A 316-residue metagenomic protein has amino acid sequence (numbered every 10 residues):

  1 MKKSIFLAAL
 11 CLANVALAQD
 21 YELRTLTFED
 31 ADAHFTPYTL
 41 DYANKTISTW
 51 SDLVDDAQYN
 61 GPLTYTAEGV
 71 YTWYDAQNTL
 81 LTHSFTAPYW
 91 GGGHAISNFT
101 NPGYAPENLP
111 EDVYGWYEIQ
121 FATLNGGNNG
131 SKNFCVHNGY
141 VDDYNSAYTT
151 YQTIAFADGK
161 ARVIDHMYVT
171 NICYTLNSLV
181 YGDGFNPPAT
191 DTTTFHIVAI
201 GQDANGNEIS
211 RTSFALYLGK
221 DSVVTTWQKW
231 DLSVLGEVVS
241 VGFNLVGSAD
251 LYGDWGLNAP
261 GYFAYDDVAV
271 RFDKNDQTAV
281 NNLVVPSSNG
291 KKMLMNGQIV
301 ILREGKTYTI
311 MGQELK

Functional and structural regions predicted by a protein language model:
M1-S4, Q19: Positively charged n-region of N-terminal signal peptides that target proteins for export
A9-L17: Hydrophobic h-region of N-terminal signal peptides that target proteins for export in Gram-negative bacteria
D20, L26-D32, T193-D276: Terminal, low-complexity interaction segments
D20-T149, G159: N-terminal targeting leaders for non-cytosolic proteins
G159-H166, V238: Extended extracellular/luminal ectodomain segments enriched in beta-structured repeat modules
S178-I197: Short coil-to-beta strand junction motifs in C2/discoidin
D273-I299, E314-L315: Residue-level detector of functionally pivotal "anchor" positions at catalytic/ligand-binding pockets or at interdomain
Y308-Q313: Short, glycine-anchored, charge-dense loop/turn motifs used at functional sites
